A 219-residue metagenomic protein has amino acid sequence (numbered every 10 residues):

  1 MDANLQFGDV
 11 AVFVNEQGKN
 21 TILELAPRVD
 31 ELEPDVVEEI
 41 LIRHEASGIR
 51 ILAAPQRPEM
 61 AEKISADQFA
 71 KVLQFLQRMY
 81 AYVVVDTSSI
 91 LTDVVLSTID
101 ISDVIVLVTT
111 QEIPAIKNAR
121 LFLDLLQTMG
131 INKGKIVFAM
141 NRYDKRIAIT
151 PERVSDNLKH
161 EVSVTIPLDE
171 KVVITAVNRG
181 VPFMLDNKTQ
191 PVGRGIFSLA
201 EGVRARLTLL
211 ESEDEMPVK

Functional and structural regions predicted by a protein language model:
M1-I51: Phosphate-binding loop that captures ATP/GTP phosphates
D30-T87, L91: Cytosolic-facing regulatory segments adjacent to core modules
F75-R78, L91-E112: Inter-motif core of Ras-like GTPase G domains
T110-Q111, I136-I147, T165-K171, K188: G-domain G4 guanine-recognition motif of GTPases
R120-K135: Conserved C-terminal guanine-recognition region of P-loop GTPase G domains, centered on the G4
R142, S155-F183, I196: Beta-strand-loop-alpha "switch" segments that mediate conformational coupling across diverse proteins
N178-K219: NTP-binding/hydrolysis catalytic cores, primarily Walker-type P-loop NTPases
